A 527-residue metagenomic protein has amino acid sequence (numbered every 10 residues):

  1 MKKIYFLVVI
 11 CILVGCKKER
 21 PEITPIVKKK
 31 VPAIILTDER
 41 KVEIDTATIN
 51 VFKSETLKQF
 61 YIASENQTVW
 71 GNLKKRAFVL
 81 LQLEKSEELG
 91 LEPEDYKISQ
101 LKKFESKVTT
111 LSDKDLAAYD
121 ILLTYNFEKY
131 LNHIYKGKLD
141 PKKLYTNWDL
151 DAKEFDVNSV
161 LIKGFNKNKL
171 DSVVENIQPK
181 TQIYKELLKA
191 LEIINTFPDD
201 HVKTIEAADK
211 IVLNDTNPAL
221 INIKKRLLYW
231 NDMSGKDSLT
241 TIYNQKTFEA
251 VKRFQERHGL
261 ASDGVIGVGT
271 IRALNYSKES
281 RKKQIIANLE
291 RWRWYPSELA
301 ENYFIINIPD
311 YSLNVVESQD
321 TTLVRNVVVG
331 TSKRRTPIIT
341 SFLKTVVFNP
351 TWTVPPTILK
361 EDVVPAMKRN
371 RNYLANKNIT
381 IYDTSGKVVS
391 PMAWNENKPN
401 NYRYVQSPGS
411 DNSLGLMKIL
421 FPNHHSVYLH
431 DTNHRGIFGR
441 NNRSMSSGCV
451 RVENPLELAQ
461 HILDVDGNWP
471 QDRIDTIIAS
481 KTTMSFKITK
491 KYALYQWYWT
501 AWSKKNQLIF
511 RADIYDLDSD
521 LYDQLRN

Functional and structural regions predicted by a protein language model:
K2-L7: Sec-dependent signal peptide recognition, specifically the positively charged N-region followed immediately by
I12-G15: C-terminal motif of bacterial Sec signal peptides marking the signal peptidase cleavage site
K17-F60, E128, W148, F165-N527: Well-ordered beta-sheet/strand-loop patches within structured domains
K17-K153: Cationic-aromatic interfacial patches
F155-V157: Alpha/beta-hydrolase superfamily serine-hydrolase fold, recognizing
